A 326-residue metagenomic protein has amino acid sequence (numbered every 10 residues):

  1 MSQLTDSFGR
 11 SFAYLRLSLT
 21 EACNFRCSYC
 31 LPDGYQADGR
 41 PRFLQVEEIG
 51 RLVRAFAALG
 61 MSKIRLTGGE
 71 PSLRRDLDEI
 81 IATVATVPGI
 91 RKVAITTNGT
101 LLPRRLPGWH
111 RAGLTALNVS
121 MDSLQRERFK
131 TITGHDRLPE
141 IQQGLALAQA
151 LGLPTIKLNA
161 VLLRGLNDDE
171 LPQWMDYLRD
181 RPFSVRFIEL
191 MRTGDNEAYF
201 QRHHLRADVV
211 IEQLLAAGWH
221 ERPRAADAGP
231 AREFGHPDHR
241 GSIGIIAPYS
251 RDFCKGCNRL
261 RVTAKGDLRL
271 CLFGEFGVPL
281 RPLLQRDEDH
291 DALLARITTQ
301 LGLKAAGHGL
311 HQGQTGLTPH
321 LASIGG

Functional and structural regions predicted by a protein language model:
M1-Y14, D176-D180, L190-G326: Auxiliary Fe-S-binding modules of radical SAM enzymes
S7-E47, L272: Canonical Radical SAM [4Fe-4S] cluster-binding loop centered on the CxxxCxxC motif and its immediate flanking residues
L19, L66, V185, G266: Residue-level signature of catalytic and energy-coupling elements of molecular machines, predominantly ATP/GTP-dependent
F25, R126-E127, D252, V278: Glycine-centered loop/turn positions within well-structured domains that cap or flank conserved ligand/cofactor-binding
R26, C30, R74, E127 (+3 more regions): Residues that scaffold the ATP/ADP-binding catalytic core of kinase and kinase-like folds
Y35-G39, P103, Q125-I132, G194-A198 (+1 more regions): A short acidic, helix-capping loop that chelates divalent metal ions and anchors anionic groups
F43-R65, L73-I188: Radical SAM/AdoMet-radical enzyme domain recognition
E70: Conserved G/P- and acidic residue-centered "switch" motifs that form tight phosphate/ATP-binding loops in soluble
